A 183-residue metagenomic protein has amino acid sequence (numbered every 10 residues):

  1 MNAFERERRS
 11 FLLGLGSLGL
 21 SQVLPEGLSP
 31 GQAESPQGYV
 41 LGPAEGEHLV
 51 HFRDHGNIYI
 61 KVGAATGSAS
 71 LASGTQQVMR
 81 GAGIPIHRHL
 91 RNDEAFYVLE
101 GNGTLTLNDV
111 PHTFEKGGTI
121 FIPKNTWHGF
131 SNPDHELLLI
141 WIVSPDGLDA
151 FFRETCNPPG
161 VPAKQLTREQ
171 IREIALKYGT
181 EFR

Functional and structural regions predicted by a protein language model:
M1-G19: N-terminal secretory signal peptides and thylakoid transit peptides that target proteins across membranes
P25-D54, G160: C-terminal segment of N-terminal export signals and the immediately downstream linker at the start of the mature
E47-I86, N92: A short glycine-rich, His/Asp/Glu-containing loop-to-beta-strand
R91-L105: Short, conserved beta-strand element in jelly-roll/cupin
V110-K124: Short acidic-glycine-tyrosine-enriched beta hairpin
K124-D149: Ligand-binding loop in jelly-roll beta-barrel domains
R153-R183: Acidic/histidine-enriched, glycine/proline-rich intrinsically disordered or flexible terminal extensions
